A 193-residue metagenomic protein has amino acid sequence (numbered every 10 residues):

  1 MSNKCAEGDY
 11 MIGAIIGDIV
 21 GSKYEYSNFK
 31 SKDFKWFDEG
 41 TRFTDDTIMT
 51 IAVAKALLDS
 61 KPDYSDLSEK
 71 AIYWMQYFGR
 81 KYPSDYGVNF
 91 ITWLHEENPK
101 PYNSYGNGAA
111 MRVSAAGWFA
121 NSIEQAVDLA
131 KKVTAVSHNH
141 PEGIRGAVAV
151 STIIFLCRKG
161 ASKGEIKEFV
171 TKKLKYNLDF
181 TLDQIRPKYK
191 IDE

Functional and structural regions predicted by a protein language model:
M1-E193: Structured, active/binding-site neighborhoods that engage oxygen-rich ligands
